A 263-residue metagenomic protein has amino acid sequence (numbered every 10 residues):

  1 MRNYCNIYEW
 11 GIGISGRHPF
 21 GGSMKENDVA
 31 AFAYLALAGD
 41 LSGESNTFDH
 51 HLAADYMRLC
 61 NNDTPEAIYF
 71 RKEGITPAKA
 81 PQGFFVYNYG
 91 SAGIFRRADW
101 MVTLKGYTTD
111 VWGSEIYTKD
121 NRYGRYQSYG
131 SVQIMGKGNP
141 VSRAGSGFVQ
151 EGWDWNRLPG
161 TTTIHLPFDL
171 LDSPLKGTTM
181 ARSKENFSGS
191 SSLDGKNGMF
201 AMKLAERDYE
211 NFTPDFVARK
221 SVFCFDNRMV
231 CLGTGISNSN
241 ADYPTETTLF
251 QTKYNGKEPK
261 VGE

Functional and structural regions predicted by a protein language model:
M1, M24, M57, M101 (+4 more regions): Detector for methionine-enriched segments
M1-Q127: Extracellular polysaccharide-recognition and catalytic grooves
R2-Y8, L35, K119-Y123, S128-V141 (+6 more regions): Generic preference for hydrophobic/aromatic residues in regular secondary structure cores
N3-G22, G145, G152, P159-F168 (+2 more regions): Glycine-centered flexibility motif
N3-N6, N27, N46, N61-N62 (+10 more regions): Detector for Asparagine
G93, G113-I116, V132, P259-E263: Short polybasic amphipathic segments
T108-A181: Acidic-aromatic substrate-binding/catalytic surfaces of carbohydrate-active enzymes
P159-E263: Extended repeat-based interaction scaffolds and adjacent low-complexity, acidic/S/T/P-biased segments that form broad
